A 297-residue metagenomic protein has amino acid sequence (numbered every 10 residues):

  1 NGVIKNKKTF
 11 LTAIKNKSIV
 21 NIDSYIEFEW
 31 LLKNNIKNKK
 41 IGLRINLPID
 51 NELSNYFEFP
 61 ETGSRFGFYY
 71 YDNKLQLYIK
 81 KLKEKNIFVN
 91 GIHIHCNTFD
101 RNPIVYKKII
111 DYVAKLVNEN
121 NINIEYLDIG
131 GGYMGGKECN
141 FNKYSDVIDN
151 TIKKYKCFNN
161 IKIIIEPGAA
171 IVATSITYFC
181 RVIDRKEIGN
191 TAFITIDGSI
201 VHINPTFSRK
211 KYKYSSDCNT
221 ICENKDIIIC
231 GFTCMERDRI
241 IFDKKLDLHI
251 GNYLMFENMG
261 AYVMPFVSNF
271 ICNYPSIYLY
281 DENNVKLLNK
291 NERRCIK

Functional and structural regions predicted by a protein language model:
N1-Y126, T151-K154: Active-site-proximal beta-alpha core segment in soluble small-molecule metabolic enzymes
N6, F28-E29, I49, D100 (+5 more regions): Glycine-rich nucleotide phosphate-binding loop and flanking beta-alpha elements of Rossmann-like dinucleotide-binding
A13, L43, I92, I129 (+3 more regions): Conserved, mostly hydrophobic/aromatic
H95-T98, L127-K137, I165-A170: Glycine-rich beta-strand-to-loop/alpha-helix junction loops that act as flexible
P103, K137-N142: Metal-dependent catalytic neighborhoods of phosphoester/phosphodiester hydrolases
K115-I124, K143-C157, I241-M255: Acidic/histidine-enriched ion/cofactor-binding microenvironments in catalytic or ligand-binding pockets
N123-Y126, N160-I164: Flexible, glycine/charged-enriched surface loops at secondary-structure junctions
V147, K162-K297: Charged (often Lys/Glu-rich) extended helix/loop segments that serve as interaction or gating elements
